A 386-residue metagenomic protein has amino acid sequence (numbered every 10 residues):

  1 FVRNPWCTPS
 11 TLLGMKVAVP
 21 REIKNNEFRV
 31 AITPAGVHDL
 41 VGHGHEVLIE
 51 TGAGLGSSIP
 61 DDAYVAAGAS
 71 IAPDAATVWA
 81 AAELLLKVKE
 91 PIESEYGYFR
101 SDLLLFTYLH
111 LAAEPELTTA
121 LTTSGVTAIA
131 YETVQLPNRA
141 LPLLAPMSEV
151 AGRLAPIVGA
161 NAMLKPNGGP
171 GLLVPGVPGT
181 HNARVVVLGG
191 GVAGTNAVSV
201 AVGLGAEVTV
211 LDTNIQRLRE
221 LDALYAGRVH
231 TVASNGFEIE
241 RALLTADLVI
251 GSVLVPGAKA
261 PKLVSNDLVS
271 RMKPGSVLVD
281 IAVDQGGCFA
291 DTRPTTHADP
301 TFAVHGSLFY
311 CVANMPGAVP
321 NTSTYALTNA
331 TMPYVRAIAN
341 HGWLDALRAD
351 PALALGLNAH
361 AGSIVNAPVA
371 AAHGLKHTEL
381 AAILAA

Functional and structural regions predicted by a protein language model:
M15-A120, S124: An N-terminal-biased, well-structured beta-alpha scaffold segment characteristic of Rossmann-like dinucleotide-binding
K16, E22, E93-R184, V312-N314: Glycine/serine-rich phosphate-binding loop and adjoining beta1-alpha1 elements at the start of nucleotide-handling
P20-I59, P166-G251: Glycine-rich phosphate/diphosphate-binding loop of Rossmann-like nucleotide-binding domains
V37, D61, T118, P156 (+4 more regions): Generic hydrophobic/aromatic pocket-lining and core-packing "Φ" positions
E83, K89-E90, L109-H110, N235 (+3 more regions): Short glycine-/small-residue-rich Rossmann-like dinucleotide-binding loops
E132-V158, A162-L173, V283, C288-A386: Adenosine-phosphate binding glycine-rich loop
A223-G306: Rossmann-like adenosine-cofactor binding region
